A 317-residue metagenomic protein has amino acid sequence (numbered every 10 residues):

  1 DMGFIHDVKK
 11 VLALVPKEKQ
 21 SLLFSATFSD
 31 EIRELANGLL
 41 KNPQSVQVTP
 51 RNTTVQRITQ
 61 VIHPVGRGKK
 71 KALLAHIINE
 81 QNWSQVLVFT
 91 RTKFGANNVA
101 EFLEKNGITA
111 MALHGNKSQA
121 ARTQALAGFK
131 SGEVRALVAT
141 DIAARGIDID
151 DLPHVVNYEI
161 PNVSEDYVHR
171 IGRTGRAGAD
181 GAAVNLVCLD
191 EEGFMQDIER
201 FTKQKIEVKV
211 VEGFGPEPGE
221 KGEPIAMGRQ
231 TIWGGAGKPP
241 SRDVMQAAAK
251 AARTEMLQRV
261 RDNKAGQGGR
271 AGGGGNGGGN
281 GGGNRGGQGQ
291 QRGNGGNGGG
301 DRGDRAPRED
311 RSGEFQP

Functional and structural regions predicted by a protein language model:
D1-E223, R305: Conserved helicase RecA-like core
K105, S131, V163-S164, T174-P317: Arginine-glycine-biased low-complexity disordered regions
